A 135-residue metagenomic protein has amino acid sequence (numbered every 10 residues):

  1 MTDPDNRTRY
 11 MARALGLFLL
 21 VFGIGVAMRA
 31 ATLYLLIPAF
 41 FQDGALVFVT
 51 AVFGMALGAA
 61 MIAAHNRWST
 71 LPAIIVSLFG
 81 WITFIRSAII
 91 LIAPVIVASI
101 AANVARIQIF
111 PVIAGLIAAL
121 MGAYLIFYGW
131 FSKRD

Functional and structural regions predicted by a protein language model:
M1-D135: Membrane-interface extramembranous regions
